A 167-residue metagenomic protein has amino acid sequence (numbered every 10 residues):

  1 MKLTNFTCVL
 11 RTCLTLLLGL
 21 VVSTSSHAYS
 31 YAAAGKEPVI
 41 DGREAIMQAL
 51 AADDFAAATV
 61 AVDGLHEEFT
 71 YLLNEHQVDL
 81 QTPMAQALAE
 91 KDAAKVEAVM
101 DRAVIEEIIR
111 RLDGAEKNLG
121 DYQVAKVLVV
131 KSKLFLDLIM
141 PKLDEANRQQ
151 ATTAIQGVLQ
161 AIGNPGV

Functional and structural regions predicted by a protein language model:
K2-L14: Bacterial N-terminal signal peptides that target proteins for export
K2-T4, V21-V22, D144, A151: Alpha-helix initiation/capping motif
R11-S23: Bacterial N-terminal signal peptides
A28-V167: Mature extracytoplasmic or organellar-lumen-exposed domains after removal of signal/transit peptides
